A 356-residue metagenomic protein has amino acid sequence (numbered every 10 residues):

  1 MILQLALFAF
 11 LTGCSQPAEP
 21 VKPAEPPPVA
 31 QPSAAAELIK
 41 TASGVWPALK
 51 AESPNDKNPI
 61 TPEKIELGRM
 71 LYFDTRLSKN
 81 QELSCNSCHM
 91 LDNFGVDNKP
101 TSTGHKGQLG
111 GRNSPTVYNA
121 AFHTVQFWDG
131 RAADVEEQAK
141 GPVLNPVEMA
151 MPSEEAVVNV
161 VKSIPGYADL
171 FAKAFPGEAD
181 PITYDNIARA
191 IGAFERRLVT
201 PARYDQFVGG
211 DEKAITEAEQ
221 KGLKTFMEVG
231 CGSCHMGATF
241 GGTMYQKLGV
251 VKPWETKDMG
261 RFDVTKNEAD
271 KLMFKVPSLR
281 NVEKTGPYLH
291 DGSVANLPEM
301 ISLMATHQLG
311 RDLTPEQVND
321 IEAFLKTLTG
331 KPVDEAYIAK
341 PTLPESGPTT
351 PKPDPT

Functional and structural regions predicted by a protein language model:
I2-T12: Bacterial N-terminal signal peptides
C14-T356: Periplasmic c-type cytochrome electron-transfer domains
